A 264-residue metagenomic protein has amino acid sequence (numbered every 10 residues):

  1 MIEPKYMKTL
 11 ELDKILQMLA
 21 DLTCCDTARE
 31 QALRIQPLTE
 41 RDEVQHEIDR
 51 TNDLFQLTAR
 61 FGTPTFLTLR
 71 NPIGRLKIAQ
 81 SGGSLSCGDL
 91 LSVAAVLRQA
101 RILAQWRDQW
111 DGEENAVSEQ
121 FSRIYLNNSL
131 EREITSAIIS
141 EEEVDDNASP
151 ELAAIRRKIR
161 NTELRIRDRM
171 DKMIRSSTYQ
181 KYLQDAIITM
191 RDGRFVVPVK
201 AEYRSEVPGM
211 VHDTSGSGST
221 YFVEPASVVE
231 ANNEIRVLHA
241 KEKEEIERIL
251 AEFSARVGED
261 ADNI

Functional and structural regions predicted by a protein language model:
M1-N147, E151, I155: Conserved amphipathic alpha-helical "coupling/scaffold" segments that transmit conformational changes between domains
I15, L103, V207, A231-E234: Hydrophobic side chains in well-ordered alpha-helices
A59, D108, M170, I174-S177 (+2 more regions): Coiled-coil heptad-register positions
V144-A154, K158, E244-I264: Charged, surface-exposed helical/loop "interaction arms" that form contiguous linear patches used for dimerization
A153-Y203: Extended, Lys/Arg-enriched charged tracts that mediate electrostatic binding to polyanionic substrates
I187, R191-P225, N232: SMC-family hinge/dimerization module
V223-E252: Internal alpha/beta scaffold segment
